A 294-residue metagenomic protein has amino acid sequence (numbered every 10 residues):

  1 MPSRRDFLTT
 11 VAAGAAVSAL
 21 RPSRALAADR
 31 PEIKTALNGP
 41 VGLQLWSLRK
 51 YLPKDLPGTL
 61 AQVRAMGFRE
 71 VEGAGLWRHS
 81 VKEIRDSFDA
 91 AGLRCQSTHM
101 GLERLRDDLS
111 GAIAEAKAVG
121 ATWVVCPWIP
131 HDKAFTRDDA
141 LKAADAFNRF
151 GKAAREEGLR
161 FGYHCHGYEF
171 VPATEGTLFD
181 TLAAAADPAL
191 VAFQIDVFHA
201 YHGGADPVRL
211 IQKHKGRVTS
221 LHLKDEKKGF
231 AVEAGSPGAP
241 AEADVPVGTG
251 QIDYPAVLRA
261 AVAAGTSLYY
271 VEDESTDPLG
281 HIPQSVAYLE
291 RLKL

Functional and structural regions predicted by a protein language model:
M1-A15, R21: N-terminal secretory signal peptides and thylakoid transit peptides that target proteins across membranes
V11, V17-A19, E70, W77 (+4 more regions): Active-site acidic/histidine proton-transfer and metal-coordination neighborhood in alpha/beta enzyme cores
P22-L52: C-terminal segment of N-terminal export signals and the immediately downstream linker at the start of the mature
G39-Q44, V71-G73, C95-T98, V124-C126 (+4 more regions): Hydrophobic faces of well-ordered beta-strands that scaffold small-molecule active sites in alpha/beta enzyme cores
L43, V63, V71, F88 (+5 more regions): Conserved, mostly hydrophobic/aromatic
R49-P53, E72-K82, G101-D108, H131-F135 (+5 more regions): Acidic-and-aromatic substrate-binding clefts and catalytic sites of carbohydrate-active enzymes
Y51-Q62, R106-E115, G203-L210, Y254: Short, acidic/polar
R155-Q251: Acidic/histidine-rich catalytic cores of soluble enzymes
